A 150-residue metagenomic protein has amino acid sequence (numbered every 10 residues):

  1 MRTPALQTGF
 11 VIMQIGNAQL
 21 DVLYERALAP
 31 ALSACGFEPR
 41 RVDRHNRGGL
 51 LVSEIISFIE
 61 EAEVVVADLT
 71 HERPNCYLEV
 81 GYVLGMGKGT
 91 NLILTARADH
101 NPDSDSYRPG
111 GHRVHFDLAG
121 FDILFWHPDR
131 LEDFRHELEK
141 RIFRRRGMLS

Functional and structural regions predicted by a protein language model:
M1-S150: Conserved catalytic or regulatory cores that recognize and/or transform ribose-phosphate-containing ligands
